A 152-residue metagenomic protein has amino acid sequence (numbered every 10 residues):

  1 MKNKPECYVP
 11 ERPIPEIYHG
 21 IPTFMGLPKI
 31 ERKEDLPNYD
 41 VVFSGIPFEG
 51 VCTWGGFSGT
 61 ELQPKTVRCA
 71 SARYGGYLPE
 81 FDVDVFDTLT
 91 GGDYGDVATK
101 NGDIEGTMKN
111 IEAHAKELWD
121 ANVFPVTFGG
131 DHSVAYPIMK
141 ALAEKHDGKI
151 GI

Functional and structural regions predicted by a protein language model:
M1-I150: Metal-dependent C-N hydrolase catalytic cores
